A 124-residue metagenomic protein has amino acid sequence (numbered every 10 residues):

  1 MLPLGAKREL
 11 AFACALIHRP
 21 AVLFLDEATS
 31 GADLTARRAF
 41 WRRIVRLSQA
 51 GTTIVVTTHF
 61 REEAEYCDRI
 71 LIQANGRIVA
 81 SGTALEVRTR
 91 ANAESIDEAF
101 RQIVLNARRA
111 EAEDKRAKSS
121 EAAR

Functional and structural regions predicted by a protein language model:
M1-L2: Conserved ABC ATPase signature
F12: Hydrophobic anchor residue at the start of the ABC signature
R19: Conserved catalytic motifs of ABC-family nucleotide-binding domains
L23-D26: Catalytic Walker B motif of ABC-type/P-loop ATPase nucleotide-binding domains
R37-A50: Helical segment within the ABC ATPase nucleotide-binding domain
S81-G82: ABC ATPase "signature
